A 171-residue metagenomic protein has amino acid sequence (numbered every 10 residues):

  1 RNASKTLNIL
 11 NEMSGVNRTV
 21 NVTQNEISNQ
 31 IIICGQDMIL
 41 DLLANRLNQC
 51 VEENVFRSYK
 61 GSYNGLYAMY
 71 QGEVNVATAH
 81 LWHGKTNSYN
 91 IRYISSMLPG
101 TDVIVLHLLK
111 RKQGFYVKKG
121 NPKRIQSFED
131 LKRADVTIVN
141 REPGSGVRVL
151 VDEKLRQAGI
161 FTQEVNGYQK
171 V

Functional and structural regions predicted by a protein language model:
R1-N64, Y70-E73, L81, R92 (+3 more regions): N-terminal hydrophobic or amphipathic helices and topogenic motifs
E26-Q36, E129-R148: Short loop->beta-strand "edge-of-pocket" segments that line small-molecule binding or catalytic clefts across diverse
L42-V51, F128-E129, A134, V147-Q169: Ligand-binding cleft/hinge of the Venus flytrap
S58-Y67, Q163-V171: Short helix-initiation/N-cap motifs at beta->coil->alpha
L81-W82, E142: Short secondary-structure boundary segments
M97-Y116: Short Pro/Gly-enriched coil loops immediately N-terminal to beta-strands
L108, V117-T137: Flexible hinge/capping segments at coil-to-helix
